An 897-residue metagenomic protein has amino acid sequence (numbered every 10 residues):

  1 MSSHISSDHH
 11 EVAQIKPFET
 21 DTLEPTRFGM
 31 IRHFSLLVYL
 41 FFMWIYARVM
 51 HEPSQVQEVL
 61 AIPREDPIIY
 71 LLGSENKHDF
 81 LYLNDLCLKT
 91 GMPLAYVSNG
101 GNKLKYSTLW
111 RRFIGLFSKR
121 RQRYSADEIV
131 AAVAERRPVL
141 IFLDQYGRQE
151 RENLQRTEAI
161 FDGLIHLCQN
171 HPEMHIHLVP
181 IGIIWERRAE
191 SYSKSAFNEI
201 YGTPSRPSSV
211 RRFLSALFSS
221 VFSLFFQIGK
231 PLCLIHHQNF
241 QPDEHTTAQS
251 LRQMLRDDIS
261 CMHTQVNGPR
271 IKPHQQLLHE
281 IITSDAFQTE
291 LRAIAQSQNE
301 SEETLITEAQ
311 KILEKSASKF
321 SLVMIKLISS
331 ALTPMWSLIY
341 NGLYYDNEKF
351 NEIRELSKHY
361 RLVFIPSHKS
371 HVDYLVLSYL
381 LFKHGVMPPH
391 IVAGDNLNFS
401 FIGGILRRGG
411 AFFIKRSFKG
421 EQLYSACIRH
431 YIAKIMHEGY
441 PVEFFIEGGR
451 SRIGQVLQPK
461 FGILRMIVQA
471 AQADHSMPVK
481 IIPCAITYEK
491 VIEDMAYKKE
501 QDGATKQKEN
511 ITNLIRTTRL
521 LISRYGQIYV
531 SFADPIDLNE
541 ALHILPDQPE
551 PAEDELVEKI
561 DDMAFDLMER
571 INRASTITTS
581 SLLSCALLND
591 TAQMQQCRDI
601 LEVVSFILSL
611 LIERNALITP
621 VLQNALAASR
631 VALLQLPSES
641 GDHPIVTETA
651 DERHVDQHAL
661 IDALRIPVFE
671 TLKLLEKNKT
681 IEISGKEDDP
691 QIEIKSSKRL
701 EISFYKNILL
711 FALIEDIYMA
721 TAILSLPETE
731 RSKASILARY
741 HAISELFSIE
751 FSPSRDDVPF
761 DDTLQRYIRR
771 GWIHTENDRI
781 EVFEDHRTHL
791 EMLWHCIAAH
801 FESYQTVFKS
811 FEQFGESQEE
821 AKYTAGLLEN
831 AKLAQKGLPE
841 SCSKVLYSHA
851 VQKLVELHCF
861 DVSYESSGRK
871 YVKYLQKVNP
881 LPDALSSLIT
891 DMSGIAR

Functional and structural regions predicted by a protein language model:
M1-R897: Membrane-interfacial terminal anchoring regions of lipid-handling membrane enzymes
